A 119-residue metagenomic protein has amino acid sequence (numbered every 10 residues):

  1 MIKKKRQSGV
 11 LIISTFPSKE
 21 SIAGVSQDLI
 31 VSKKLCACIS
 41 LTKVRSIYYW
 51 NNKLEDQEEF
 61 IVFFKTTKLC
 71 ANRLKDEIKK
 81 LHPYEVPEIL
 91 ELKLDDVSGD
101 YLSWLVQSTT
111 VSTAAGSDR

Functional and structural regions predicted by a protein language model:
M1-R119: Positively charged, small/polar-rich N-terminal and surface patches that mediate targeting and assembly and bind
